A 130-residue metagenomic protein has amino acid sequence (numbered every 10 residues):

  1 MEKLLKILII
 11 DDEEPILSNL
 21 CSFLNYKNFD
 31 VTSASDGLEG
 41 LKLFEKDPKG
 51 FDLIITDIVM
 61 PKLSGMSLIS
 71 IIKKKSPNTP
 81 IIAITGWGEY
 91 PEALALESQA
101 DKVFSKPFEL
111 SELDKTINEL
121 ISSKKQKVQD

Functional and structural regions predicted by a protein language model:
D11, D57: Active-site residues of response regulator receiver
E14-T32: Two-component/phosphorelay signaling modules centered on CheY-like receiver
S35-E39, S64-S67: Acidic catalytic/metal-coordinating carboxylates
K42, M66-N78: Short amphipathic alpha-helix used as the core "switch/output" element in two-component signaling
M60: Receiver (REC) domain active-site loop signature in two-component systems and cognate sites in sensor histidine kinases
S67, W87-F104, S111, K115: Alpha4 helix (beta4-alpha4-beta5 surface) of REC/receiver domains from two-component response regulators
F108-E119, K125: C-terminal output helix
